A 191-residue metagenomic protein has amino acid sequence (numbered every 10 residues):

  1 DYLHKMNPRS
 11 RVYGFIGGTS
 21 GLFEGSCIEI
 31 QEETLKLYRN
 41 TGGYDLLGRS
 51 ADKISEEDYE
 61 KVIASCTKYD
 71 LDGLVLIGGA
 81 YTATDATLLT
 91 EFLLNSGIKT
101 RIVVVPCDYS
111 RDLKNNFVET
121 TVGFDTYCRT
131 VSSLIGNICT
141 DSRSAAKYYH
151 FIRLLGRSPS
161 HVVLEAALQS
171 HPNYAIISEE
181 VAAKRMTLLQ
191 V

Functional and structural regions predicted by a protein language model:
D1-F23: N-terminal phosphate-binding or glycine-rich loops at protein starts, especially the Walker A/P-loop of NTPases
S10, D72, N173: Short acidic/polar active-site loop segments enriched in Thr and Asp
V12-G14, Y44-L47, I102-V104, F151 (+1 more regions): Conserved beta-strand scaffold positions in the cores of enzyme catalytic domains, especially in NTP/NDP-utilizing
G17, G79, V105-C107: Cofactor-binding loop segments of dinucleotide-utilizing enzymes, especially the Rossmann-like FAD- and NAD(P)+-binding
G21-D72, Y81-T82, Y109, T120-D125 (+2 more regions): Glycine-rich oxoanion-binding loops at beta->alpha junctions
L76-G78, T84-L88, F92-R101, N116 (+1 more regions): Accessory alpha-helical/coil subdomains and C-terminal extensions that flank or cap enzyme catalytic cores
